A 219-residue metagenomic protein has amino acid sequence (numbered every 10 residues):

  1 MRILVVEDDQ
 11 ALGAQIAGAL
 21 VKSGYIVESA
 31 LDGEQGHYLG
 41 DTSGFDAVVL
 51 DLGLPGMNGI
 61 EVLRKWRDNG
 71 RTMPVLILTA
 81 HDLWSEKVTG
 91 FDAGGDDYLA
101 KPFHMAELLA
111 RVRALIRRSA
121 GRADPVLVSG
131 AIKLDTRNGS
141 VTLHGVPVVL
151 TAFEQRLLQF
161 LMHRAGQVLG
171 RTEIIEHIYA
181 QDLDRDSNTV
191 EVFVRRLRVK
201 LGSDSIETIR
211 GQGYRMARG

Functional and structural regions predicted by a protein language model:
M1-S119: N-terminal/domain-start alpha-helical segments
D8, V128-G130, R137, H144-V146: Short strand-coil-strand connectors
S43, L52, A106, G130-I132 (+4 more regions): Structural detector for helix-capping/boundary residues
D96, Q212-G213: Short acidic-rich active-site patches of cyclic nucleotide enzymes
A114-L127, G166: The C-terminal output helix
G121-R122, L134-S140: A short, compositionally biased
S140-S205, R210-Q212, R218: Positively charged, aromatic-enriched patches within helix-turn-helix-type DNA-binding elements, predominantly
